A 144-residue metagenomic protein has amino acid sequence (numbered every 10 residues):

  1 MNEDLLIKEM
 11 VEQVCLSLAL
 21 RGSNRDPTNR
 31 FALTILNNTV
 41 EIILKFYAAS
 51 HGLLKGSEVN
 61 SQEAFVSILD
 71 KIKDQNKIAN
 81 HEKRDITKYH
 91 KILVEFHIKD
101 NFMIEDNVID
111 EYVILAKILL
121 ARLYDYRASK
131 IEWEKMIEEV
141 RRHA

Functional and structural regions predicted by a protein language model:
M1-R30, I118-A144: Charged alpha-helical initiation segments
E9, Q13-L16, I35, I42 (+1 more regions): Amphipathic, well-ordered alpha-helical segments in soluble domains
S17-N24, S50, F96, D100-M103: Secondary-structure edge/capping motif, primarily at the C-terminal ends of alpha-helices and the immediately following
N29-A49: Short, hydrophobic, well-ordered secondary-structure elements
L33, I78-E132: Charge-enriched, short contiguous segments at helix-coil
I42-A49, I68-Q75, I92-E95, K99 (+1 more regions): Amphipathic alpha-helical interaction surfaces
A48-H81: Short, charged amphipathic alpha-helical segments flanked by flexible coils
